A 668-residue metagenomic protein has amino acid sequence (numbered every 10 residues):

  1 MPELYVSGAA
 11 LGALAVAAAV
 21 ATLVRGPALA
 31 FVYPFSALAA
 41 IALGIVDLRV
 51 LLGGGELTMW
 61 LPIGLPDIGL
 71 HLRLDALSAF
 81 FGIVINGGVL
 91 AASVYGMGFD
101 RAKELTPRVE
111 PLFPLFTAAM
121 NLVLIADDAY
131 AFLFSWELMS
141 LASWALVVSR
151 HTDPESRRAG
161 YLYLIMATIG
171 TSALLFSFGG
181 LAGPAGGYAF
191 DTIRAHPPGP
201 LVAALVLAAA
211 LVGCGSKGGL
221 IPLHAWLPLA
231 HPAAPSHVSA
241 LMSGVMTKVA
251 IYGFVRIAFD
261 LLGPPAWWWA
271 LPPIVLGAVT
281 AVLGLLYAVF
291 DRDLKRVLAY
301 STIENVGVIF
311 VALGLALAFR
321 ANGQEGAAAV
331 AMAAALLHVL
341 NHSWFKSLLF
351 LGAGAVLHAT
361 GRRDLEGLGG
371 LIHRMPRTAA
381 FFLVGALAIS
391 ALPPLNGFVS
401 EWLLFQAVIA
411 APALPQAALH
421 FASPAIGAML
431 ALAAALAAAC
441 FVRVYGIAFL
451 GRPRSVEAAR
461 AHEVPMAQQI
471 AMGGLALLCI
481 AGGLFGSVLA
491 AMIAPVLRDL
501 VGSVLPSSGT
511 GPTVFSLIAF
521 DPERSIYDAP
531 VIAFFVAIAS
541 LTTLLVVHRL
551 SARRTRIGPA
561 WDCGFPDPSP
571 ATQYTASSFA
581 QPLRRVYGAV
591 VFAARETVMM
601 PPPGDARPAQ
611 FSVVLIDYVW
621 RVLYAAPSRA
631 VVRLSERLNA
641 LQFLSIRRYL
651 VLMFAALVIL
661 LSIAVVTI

Functional and structural regions predicted by a protein language model:
M1-L4, L70-S78, D128-Y130, I193-P200 (+2 more regions): Interfacial loop-to-helix junctions that mark the boundaries of transmembrane helices in multi-pass membrane
M1-Y5, A9, V16-P111, P184-P197 (+3 more regions): Transmembrane helix-loop-helix hairpins at membrane boundaries of multipass inner-membrane proteins
V16-A21, V94, L285, V444 (+2 more regions): Alpha-helical transmembrane segments
F35-L48, T168-F176, F382-P394, M472-P495: Hydrophobic alpha-helical membrane-insertion segments
L57-P66, A189-A195, L403-A417, L489-P522: Membrane-interfacial helical/loop segments at transmembrane boundaries in membrane proteins
L72-I85, P200-C214, A418-A434, P512-S540: Hydrophobic alpha-helical transmembrane segments
A91-P107, P111-F132, A142-E463, L484: Hydrophobic transmembrane alpha-helices and their helix-loop junctions in integral membrane proteins
V488-V536, L545-I668: Aromatic-capped, Gly/Pro-kinked transmembrane alpha-helices
